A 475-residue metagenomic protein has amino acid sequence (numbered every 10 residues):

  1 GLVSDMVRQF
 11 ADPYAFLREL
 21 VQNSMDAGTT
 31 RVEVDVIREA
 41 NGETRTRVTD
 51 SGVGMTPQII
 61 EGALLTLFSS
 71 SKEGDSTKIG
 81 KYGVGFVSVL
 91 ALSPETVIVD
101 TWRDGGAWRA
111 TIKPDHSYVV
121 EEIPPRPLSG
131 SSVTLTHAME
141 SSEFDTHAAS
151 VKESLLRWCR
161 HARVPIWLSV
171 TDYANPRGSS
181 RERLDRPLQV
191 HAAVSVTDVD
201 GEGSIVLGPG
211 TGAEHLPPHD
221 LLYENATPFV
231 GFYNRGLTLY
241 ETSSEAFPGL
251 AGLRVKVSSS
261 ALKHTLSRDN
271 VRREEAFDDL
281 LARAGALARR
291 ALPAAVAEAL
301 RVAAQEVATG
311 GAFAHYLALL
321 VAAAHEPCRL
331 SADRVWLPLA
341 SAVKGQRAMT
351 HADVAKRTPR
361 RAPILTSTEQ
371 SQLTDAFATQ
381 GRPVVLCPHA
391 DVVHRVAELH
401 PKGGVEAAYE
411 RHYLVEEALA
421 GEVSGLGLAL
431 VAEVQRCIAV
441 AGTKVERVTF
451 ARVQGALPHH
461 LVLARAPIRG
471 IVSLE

Functional and structural regions predicted by a protein language model:
G1-D145, P363-S367: GHKL (Bergerat-fold) ATPase N-terminal catalytic module, capturing the glycine-rich phosphate-binding loop and acidic
P13, V21, E61, E73 (+1 more regions): Conserved GHKL (Bergerat-fold) ATPase module
